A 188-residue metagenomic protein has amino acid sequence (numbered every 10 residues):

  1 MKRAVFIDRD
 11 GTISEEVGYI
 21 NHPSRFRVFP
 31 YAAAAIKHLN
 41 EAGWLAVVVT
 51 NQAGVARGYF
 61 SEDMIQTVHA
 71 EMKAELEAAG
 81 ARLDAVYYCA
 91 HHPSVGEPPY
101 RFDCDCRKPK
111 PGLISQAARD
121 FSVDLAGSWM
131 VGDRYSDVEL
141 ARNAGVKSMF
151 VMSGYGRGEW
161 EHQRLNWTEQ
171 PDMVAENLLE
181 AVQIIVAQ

Functional and structural regions predicted by a protein language model:
M1-V47: Active-site neighborhood of HAD-like aspartate-dependent phosphohydrolases
R3, E62-D84, P93-M130, R134-Q188: Asp-based, Mg2+/Mn2+-dependent phosphohydrolase catalytic module
D8-D10, N51, D133, D137: Acidic active-site catalytic centers that drive phospho-/nucleotidyl reactions and related ester hydrolyses
D10-T12, Q52, H91-P93: Short connector loops/turns at beta-strand edges and beta->alpha or beta->beta junctions
E16, G58, I184: Residues that scaffold the ATP/ADP-binding catalytic core of kinase and kinase-like folds
Y19-I20, A53-A56, P93-S94: A short, flexible beta-alpha/helix-coil linker loop
L45-N51, D84-C89, V151: Short beta-strand segments at enzyme active-site cores
Q52-I65: A short secondary-structure junction motif
